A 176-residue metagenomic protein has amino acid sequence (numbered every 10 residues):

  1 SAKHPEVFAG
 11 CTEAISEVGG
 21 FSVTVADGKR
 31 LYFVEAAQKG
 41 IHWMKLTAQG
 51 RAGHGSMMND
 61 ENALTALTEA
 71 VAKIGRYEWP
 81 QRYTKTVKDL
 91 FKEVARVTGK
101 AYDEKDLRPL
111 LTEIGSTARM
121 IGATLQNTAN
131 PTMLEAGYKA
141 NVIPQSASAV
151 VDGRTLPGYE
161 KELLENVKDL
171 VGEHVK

Functional and structural regions predicted by a protein language model:
S1-F33: Acidic/histidine-rich catalytic neighborhood of metal-dependent amide-processing enzymes
G20-R30, V34-A37, I41-K176: Metal-dependent amide/peptide-bond hydrolase catalytic core, centered on the "pita-bread" metallohydrolase fold
